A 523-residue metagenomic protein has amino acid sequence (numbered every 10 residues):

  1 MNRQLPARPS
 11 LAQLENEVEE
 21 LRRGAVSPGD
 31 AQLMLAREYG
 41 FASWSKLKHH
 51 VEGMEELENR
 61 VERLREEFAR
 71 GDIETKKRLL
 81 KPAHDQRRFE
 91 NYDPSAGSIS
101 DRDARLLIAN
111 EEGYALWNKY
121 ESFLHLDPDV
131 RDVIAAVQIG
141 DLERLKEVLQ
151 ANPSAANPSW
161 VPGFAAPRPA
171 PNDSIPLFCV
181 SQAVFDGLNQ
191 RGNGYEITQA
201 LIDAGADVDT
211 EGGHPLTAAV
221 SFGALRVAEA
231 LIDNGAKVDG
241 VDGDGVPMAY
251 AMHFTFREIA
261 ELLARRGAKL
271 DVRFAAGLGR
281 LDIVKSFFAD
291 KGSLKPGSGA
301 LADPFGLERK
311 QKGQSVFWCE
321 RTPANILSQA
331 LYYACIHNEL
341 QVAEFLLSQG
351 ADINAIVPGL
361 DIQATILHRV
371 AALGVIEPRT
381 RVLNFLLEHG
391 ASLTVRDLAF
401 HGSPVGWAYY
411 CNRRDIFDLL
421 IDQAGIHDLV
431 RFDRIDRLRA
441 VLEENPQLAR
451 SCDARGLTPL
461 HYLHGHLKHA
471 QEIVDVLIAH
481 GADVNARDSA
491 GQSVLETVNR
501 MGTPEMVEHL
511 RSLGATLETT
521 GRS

Functional and structural regions predicted by a protein language model:
M1-K146, A151: Intrinsically disordered, low-complexity eukaryotic regions enriched in glycine, serine and charged residues
L47-K48, G113-L124, M252-R266, V405-I421: Short, structured interface segments
E58, E66, L124-I197, R280-D282 (+1 more regions): Extended repeat-based scaffolds of very large eukaryotic assembly and lipid-transport proteins
D127-A135, P158-D186, D209-V220, V241-M252 (+8 more regions): Ankyrin-repeat boundary/"N-cap" motif
G140, N193, G223, T255 (+8 more regions): Ankyrin-repeat intra-repeat helix-capping/turn positions
R144, N193-I197, R226-V227, E258-I259 (+7 more regions): Conserved ankyrin/ankyrin-like repeat signature
L149-A155, E196-D207, E229-K237, L262-A268 (+8 more regions): Ankyrin repeat domain, specifically the short helix-to-loop turn at the C-terminus of the second helix of each repeat
A155, P162, A183, G187 (+18 more regions): Alpha-solenoid repeat scaffolds
